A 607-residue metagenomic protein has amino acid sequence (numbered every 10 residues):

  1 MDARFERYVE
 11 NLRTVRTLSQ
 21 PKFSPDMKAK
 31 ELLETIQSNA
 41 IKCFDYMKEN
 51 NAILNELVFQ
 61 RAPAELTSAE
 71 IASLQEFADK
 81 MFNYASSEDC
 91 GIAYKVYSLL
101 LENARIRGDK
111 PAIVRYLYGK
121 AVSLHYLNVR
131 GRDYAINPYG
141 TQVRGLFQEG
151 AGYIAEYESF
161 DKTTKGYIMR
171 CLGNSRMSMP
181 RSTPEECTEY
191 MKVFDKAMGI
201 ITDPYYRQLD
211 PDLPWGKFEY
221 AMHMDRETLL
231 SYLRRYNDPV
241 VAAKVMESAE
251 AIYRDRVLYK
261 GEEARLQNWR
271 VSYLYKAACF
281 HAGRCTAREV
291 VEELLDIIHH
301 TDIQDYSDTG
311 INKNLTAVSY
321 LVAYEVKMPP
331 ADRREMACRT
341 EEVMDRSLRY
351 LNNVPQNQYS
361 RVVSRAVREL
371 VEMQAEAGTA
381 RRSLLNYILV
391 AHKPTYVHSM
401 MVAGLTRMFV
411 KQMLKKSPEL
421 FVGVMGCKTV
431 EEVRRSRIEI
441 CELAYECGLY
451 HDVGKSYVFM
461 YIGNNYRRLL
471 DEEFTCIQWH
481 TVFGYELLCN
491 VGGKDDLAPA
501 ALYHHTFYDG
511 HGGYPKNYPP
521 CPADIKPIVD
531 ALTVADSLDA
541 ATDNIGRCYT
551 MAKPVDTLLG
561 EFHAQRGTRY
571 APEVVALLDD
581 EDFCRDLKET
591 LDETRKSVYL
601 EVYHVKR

Functional and structural regions predicted by a protein language model:
E6-I41, A62-N83, K110-G131, S159-S182 (+4 more regions): Amphipathic alpha-helical repeat scaffolds of TPR domains
Y8-N39, E335, R339-R346, Y350-V354 (+2 more regions): Intrinsically disordered, glycine/charged-rich C-terminal tails and inter-domain linkers that flank nucleotidyl cyclase
A29-E56, F82-E102, R132-I154, S182-R207 (+3 more regions): Helix-turn-helix repeat elements of alpha-solenoid scaffolds
E56-T67, L100-V114, F147-K165, M198-K217 (+3 more regions): Flexible helix-coil transition and linker loops at the boundaries of alpha-helical arrays
F160-T163, D210-W215, V422-G448, L488-V534 (+2 more regions): Histidine/acidic-rich helix-loop-helix segments that form or flank divalent-metal centers in metalloenzyme catalytic
F280-G283, H299-N314, V322-N352, L385: Extended, non-transmembrane interaction/recognition domains
P329-Q478: Acidic/His-rich, divalent-metal-binding segments that scaffold phosphate/diphosphate chemistry
M400-V410, C476-C489, P554-A571: An active-site-proximal "capping" alpha-helix that borders the catalytic cofactor pocket
